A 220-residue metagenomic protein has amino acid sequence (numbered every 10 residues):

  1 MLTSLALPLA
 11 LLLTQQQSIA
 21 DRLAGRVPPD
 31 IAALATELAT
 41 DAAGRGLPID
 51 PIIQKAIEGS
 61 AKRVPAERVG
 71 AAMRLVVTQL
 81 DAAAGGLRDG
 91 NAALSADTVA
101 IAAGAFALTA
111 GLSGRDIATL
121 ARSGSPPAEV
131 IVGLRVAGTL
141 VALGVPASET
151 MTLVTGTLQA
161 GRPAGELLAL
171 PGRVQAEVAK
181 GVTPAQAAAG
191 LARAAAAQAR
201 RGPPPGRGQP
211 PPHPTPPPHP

Functional and structural regions predicted by a protein language model:
L2-L13: Sec-dependent N-terminal signal peptides
T14-P220: General marker for long, soluble alpha-helical cores
